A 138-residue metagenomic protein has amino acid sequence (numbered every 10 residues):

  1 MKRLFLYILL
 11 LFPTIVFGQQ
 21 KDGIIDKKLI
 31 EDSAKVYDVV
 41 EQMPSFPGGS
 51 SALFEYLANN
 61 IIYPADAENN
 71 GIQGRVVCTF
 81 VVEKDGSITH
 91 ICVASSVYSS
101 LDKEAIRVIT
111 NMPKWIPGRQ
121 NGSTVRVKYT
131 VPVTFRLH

Functional and structural regions predicted by a protein language model:
F5-Y7, F17-H138: Charge-biased low-complexity segments
P13-I15: N-terminal signal peptide c-region/cleavage motif recognized by signal peptidases
